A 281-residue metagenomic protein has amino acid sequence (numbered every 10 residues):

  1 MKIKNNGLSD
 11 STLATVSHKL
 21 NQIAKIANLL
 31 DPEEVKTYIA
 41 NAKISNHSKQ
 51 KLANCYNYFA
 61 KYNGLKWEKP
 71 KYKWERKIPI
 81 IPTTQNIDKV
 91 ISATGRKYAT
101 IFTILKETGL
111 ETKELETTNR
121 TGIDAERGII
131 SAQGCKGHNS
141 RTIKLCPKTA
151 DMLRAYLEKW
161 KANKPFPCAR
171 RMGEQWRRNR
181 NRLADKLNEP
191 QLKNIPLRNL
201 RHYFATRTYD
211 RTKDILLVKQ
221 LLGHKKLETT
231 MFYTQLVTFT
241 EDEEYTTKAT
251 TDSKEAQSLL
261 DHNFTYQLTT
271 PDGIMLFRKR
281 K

Functional and structural regions predicted by a protein language model:
K4-E68, L145, M172-R177: Non-catalytic DNA-binding core/recognition domains of DNA-processing enzymes
E33, T37-N46, G64-K89, Q133-K136 (+1 more regions): Flexible interdomain linker/hinge and immediately adjacent N-terminus of the catalytic tyrosine-recombinase domain
I80, T84-T112, E116, N139: Basic, Lys/Arg- and aromatic-enriched nucleic-acid-binding interface segment
V90, R127-W160, F239: Basic, Lys/Arg-rich DNA-contacting stretches centered on the C-terminal catalytic core of tyrosine recombinase systems
T103, E107, N199-H224, F232: C-terminal catalytic core of tyrosine-transesterase DNA break-rejoin enzymes
I123-A125, N194, K213-F239: Short, polar N-cap/turn motifs at the start of nucleic acid-interacting alpha helices
K144-P147, D151, Q220, F232-P271: DNA/chromatin major-groove-contacting recognition/catalytic segments
C146-L192: Active-site/catalytic core of tyrosine-dependent DNA strand-transfer enzymes
